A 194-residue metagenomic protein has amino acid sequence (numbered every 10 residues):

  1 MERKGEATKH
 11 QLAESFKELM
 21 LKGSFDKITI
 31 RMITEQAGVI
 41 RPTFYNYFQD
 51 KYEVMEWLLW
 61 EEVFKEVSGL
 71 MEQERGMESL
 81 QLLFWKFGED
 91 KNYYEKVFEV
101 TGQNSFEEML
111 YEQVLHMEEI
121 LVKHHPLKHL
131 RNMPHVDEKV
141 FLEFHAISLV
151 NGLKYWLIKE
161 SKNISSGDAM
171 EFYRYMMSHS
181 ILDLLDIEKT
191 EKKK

Functional and structural regions predicted by a protein language model:
M1-G23, K27, M32: Basic, helix-initiating cap at the start of DNA-binding domains
H10-E18, Q36, E53-Q73, E78 (+3 more regions): Alpha-helical structural segments
S24-I30, K51, N132-D137: Short glycine/proline-centered loop/turn elements that form peptide/ligand docking sites
T29, T43, Y93: Residues in the helix-turn-helix
G38-F48: Short hydrophobic/aromatic patch on the recognition helix
M77-N92, E143, I147, N151: Amphipathic alpha-helical segments that line or abut small-molecule/effector binding pockets and mediate allosteric
Q103-L130, V136-K154: Amphipathic alpha-helical packing segments from all-alpha helical-bundle domains
Y155-K194: C-terminal peripheral helix-coil segments that are non-catalytic and often amphipathic
